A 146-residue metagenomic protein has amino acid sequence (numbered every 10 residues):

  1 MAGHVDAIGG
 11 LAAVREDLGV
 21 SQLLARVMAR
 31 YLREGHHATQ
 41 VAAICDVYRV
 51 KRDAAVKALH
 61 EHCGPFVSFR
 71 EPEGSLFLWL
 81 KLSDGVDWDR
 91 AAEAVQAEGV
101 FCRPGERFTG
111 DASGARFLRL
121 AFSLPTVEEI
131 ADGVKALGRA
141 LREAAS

Functional and structural regions predicted by a protein language model:
M1-S146: PLP-dependent class I/II
